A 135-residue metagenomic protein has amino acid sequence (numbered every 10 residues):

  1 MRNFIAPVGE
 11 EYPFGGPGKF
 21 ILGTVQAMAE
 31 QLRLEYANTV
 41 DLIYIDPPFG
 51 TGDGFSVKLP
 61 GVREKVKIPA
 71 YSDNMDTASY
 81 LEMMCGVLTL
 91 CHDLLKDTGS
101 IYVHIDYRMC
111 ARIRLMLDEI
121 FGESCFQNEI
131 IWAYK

Functional and structural regions predicted by a protein language model:
M1-K135: Core catalytic lobe of class I
